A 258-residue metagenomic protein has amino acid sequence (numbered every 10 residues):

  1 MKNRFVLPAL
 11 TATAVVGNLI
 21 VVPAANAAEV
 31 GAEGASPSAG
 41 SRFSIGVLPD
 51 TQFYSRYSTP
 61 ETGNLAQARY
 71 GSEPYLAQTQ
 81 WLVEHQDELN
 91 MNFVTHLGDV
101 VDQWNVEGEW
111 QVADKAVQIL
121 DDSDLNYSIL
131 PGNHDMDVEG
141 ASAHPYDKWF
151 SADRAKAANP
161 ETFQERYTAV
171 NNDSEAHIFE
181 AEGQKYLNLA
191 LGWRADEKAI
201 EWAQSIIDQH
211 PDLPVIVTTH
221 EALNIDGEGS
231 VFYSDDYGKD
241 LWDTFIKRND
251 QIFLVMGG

Functional and structural regions predicted by a protein language model:
M1-A27: Secretory targeting and sorting signals
E29-G108: N-terminal active-site segment of His-dependent metallophosphoesterases
G34-G46, N172-L189, H210-P214: Beta-strand-turn-beta hairpins that frame and shape the catalytic cleft of phosphate-ester-processing enzymes
D50, G98-D99, G132-N133, H220 (+1 more regions): Active-site glycine-centered loops adjacent to acidic/histidine catalytic or metal-binding residues that shape
S55-Y57, Q103-E107, M136-A141, K198-I200 (+1 more regions): Extracytoplasmic/secreted cell-surface and envelope-processing proteins
G63-A66, N105-E201: Extended active-site neighborhood of metal-dependent phosphoesterases/phosphodiesterases
G71-T79, L97, E109-A116, S142-Y146 (+2 more regions): Stable alpha-helical elements in mature extracytoplasmic
Q80-F93, D173, K185-G258: His/acidic metal-ligating clusters that form di-metal
